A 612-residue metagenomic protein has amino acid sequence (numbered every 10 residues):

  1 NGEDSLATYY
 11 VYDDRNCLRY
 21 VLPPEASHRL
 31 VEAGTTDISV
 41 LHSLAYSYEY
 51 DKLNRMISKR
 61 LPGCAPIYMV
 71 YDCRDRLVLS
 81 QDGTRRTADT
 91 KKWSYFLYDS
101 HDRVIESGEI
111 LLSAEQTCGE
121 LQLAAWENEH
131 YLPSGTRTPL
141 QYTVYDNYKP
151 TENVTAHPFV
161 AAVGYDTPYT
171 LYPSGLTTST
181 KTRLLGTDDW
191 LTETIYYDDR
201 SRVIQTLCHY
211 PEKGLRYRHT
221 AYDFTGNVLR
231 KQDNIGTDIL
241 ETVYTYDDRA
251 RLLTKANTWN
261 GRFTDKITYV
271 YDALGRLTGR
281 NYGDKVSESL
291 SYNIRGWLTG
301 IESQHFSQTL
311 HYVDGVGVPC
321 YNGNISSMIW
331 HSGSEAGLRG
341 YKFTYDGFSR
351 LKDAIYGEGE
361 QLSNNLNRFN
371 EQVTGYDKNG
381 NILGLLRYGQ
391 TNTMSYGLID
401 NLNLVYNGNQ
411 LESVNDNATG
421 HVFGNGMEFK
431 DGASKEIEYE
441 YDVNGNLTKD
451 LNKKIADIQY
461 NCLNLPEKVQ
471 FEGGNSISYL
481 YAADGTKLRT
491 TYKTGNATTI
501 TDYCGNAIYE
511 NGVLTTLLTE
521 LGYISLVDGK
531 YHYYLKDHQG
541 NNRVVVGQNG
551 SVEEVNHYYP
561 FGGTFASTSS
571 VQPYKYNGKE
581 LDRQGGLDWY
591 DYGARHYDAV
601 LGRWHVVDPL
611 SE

Functional and structural regions predicted by a protein language model:
N1-G2, D14, Y20-S27, K52 (+25 more regions): Beta-turn initiation residues at beta-strand->coil junctions
D4-L6, H42-L44, G63-A65, T90-K92 (+15 more regions): Short, small/polar residue-rich loop motifs at catalytic or cofactor-binding pockets
T8-Y9, L18-Y20, A26, L30-V31 (+5 more regions): A motif-centric feature for acidic-aromatic and gly/ser/thr-rich catalytic loops and repeats
Y10, Y48, M69, F96 (+20 more regions): A residue-level detector for well-ordered beta-strand positions
L30-S43, Q116-R137, A156, T278 (+5 more regions): Surface-exposed acidic, glycine/proline-enriched linker/cap segments that occur as 15-30-residue helix-coil
Y50, Y71, D75, Y98 (+7 more regions): Surface-exposed coil/loop segments, especially low-complexity Tyr/Gly/Ser/Thr-rich stretches in secreted/surface
L61-T136, D247-G300, M328-T391, A456-K493: Repeat-solenoid scaffold signature
E127-Y197, Q308-W330, E412-V414: Extended repeat-based solenoid scaffolds, especially LRR ectodomains and other repeat-derived architectures
